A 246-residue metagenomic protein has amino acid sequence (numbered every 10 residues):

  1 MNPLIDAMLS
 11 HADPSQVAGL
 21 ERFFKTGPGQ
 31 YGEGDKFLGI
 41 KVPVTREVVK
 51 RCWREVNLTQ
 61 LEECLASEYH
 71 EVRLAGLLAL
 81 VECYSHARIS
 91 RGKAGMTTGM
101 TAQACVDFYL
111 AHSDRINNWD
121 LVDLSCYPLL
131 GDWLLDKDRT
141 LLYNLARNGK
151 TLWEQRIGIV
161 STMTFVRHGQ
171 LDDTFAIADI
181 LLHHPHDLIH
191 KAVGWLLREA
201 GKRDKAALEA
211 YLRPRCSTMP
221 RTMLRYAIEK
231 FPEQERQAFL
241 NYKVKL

Functional and structural regions predicted by a protein language model:
M1-L246: Alpha-helical scaffold domains
